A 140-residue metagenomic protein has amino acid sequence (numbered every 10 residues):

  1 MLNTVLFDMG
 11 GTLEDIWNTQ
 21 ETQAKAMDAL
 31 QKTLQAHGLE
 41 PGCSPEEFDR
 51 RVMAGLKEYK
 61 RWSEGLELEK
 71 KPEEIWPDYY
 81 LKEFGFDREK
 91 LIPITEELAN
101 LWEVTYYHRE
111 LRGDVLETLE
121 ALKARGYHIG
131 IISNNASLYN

Functional and structural regions predicted by a protein language model:
M1-R50: Active-site neighborhood of HAD-like aspartate-dependent phosphohydrolases
D15-I16, R61-W62, W102-T105: A short, structure-level motif marking secondary-structure boundaries and short turns
W17-K25, W62-E69, N140: Short, flexible/disordered intra-domain loops and linkers
A29, I75-W76, D114-E117: Short Gly/charged-rich anion-binding patches and loops
A29-T33, Y79, E83, A121: Alpha-helical structural signal in soluble globular domains
G38, G85, K123-G126: Glycine-centered loop/turn motif at secondary-structure junctions
P45-A99: A metal-dependent, Asp-based hydrolase signature
I94-L111, V115-N140: Substrate-recognition element of Asp-dependent hydrolases with the DxDx(T/V) motif
